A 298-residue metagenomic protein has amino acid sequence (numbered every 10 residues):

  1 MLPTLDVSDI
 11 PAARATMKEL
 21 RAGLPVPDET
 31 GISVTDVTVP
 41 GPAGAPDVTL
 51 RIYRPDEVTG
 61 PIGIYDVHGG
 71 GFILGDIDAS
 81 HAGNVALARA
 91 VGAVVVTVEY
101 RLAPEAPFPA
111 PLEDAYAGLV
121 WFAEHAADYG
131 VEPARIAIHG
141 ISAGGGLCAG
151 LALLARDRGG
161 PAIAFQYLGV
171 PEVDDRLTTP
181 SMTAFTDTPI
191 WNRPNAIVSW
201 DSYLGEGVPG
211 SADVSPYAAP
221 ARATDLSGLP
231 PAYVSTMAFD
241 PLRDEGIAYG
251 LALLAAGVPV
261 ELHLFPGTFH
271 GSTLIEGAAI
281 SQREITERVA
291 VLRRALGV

Functional and structural regions predicted by a protein language model:
M1-P55, P209-G210, A290-V298: A glycine/proline-hinged amphipathic helix-loop "lid/cap" segment that gates access to hydrophobic ligand pockets
G44-V48, P55-G63, L226-L229: Proline/glycine-enriched tight loop/beta-turn segments at coil->beta junctions that connect or precede beta-strands
D78-V98: Short amphipathic alpha-helix adjacent to the substrate-entry channel of hydrolases
A106-D128, R288: Alpha/beta-hydrolase active-site loop
A123-I138, R158: Gly/Ser-rich "nucleophile elbow"/oxyanion-hole loop immediately N-terminal to the catalytic nucleophile in hydrolases
G140, G144, C148: Gly/Ala-rich beta-loop-alpha elbow adjacent to hydrolase catalytic centers
L153-S211: Hydrolase active-site cap/lid region
V234-T236: Short beta-strand/loop motif that positions the catalytic acidic residue of the alpha/beta-hydrolase fold
